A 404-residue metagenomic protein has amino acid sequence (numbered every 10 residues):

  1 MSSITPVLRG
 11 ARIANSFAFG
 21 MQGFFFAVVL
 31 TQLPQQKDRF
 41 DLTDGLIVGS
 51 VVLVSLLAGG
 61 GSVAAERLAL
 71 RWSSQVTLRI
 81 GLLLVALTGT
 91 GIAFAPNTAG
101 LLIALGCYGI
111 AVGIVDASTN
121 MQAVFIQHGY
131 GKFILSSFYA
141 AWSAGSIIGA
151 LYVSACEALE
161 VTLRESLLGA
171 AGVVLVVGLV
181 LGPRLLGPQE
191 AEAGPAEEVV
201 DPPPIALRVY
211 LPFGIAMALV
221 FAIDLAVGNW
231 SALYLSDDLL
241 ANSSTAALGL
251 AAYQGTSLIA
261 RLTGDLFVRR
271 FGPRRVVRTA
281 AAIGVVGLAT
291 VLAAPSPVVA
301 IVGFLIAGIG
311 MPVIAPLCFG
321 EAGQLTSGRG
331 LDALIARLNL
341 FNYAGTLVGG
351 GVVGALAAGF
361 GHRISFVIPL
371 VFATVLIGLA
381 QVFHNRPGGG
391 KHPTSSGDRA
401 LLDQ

Functional and structural regions predicted by a protein language model:
L30-G45, N229-T245: Short amphipathic helix-loop junctions that connect adjacent transmembrane helices in Major Facilitator Superfamily/SLC
Q36-K37, L68-A69, A155-E160, L235-S236 (+3 more regions): Interfacial helix-cap and linker-helix signal at transmembrane-aqueous boundaries of multi-pass secondary transporters
D41, S73, F94-A99, L240 (+1 more regions): Helix-breaking motifs and short loop linkers at transmembrane-helix boundaries and internal kinks in secondary membrane
G60-A99: Conserved MFS/SLC helix-loop-helix module at the cytosolic interface between two early adjacent transmembrane helices
G61-S73, A260-P273, A357-A358: Helix-to-loop junctions at the C-terminal end of transmembrane segments in multipass secondary transporters
I114-H128, V313-T326: Intracellular juxtamembrane helix-capping segments at the cytosolic ends of symmetry-related transmembrane helices
F138-L186: Helix-loop-helix hairpin linking two adjacent transmembrane segments in secondary transporters
G328-F360: A late C-terminal transmembrane helix in Major Facilitator Superfamily
